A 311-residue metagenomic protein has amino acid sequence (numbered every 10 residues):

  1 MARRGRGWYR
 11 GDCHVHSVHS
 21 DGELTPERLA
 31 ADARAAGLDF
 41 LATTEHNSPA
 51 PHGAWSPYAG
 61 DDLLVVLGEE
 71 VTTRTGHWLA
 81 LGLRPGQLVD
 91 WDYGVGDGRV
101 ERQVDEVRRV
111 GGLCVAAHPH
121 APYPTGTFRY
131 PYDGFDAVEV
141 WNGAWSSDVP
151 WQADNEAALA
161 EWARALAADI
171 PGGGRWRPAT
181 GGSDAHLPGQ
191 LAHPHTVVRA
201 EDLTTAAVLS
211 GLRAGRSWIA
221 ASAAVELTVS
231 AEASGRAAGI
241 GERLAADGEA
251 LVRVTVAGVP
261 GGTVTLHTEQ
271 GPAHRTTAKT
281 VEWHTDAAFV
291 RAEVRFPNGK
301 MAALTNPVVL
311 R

Functional and structural regions predicted by a protein language model:
M1-G5, D169-I170, G174, P178-A179 (+1 more regions): C-terminal functional module detector
A2-G134, E139-A168, R177-P188, A207 (+1 more regions): A metal-dependent hydrolase metal-coordination microenvironment
